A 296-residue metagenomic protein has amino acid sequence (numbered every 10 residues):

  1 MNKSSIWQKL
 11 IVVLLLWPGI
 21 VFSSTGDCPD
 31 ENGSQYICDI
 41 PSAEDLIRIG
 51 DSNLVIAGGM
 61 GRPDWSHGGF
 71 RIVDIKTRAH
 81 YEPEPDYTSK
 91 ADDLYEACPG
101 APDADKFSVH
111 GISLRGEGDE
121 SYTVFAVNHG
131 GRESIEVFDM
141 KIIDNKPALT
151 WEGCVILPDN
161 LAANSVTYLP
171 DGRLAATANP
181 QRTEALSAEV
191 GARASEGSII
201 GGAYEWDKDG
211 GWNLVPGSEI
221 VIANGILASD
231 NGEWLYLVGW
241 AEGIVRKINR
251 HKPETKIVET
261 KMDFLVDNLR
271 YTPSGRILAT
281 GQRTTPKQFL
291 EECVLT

Functional and structural regions predicted by a protein language model:
S24-S42, D93-A97, L149: A short helix->beta-strand "capping" segment at the edge of beta-propeller domains
Q35-G69: Beta-strand-rich domains and repeat architectures in extracellular enzymes and scaffolds, especially beta-propellers
Y36-D39, P85-D86, P102-A104, C154-D159 (+2 more regions): Surface loop/turn motifs at the tips and blade-to-blade linkers of beta-strand repeat domains
S42, S66, S108, G131 (+5 more regions): Beta-rich catalytic cores
I49-S52, R115-E120, L169-D171, D230-N231 (+1 more regions): Residue-level detector of Asp-centered blade-edge/turn motifs that repeat once per structural unit in beta-propeller
A57-G68, A126-V127, A176-S198, G281-T296: Short, conserved, GDST-rich strand-edge loop motifs in beta-rich repeat architectures
G69-G118: Blade-loop segments of beta-propeller domains
R78, F138-P147, N249-K252: Short loop/turn segments immediately following beta-strands, especially the blade-tip and inter-blade linker loops
